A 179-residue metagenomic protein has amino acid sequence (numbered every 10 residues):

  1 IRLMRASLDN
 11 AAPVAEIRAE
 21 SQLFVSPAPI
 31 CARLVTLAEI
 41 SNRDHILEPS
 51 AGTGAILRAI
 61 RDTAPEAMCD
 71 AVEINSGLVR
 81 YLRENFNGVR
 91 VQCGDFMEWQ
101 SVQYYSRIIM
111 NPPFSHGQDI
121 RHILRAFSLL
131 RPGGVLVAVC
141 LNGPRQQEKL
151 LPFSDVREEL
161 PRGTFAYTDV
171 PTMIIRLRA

Functional and structural regions predicted by a protein language model:
I1-A179: Class I S-adenosyl-L-methionine-dependent methyltransferase catalytic core
